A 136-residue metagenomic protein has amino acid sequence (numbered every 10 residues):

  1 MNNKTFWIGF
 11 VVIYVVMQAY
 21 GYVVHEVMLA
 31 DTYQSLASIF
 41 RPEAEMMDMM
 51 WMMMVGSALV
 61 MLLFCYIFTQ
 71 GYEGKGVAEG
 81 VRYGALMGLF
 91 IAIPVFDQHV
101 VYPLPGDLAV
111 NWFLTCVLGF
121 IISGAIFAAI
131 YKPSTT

Functional and structural regions predicted by a protein language model:
M1-T136: Juxtamembrane/disordered regions of integral membrane proteins
